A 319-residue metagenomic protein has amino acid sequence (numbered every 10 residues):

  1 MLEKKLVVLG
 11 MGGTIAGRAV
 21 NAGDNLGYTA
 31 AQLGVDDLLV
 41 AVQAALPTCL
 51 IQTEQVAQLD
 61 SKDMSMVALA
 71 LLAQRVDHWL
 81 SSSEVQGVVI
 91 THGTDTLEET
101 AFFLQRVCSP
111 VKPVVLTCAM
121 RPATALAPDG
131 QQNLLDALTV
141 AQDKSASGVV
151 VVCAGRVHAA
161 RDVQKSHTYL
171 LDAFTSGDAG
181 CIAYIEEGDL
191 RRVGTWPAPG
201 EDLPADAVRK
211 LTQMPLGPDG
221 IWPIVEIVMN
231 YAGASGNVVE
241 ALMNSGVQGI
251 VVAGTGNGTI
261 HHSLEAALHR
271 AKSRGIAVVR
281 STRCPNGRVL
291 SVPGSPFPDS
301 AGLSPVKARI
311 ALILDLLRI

Functional and structural regions predicted by a protein language model:
M1-W79, A266, N286: ATP/NTP phosphate-donor binding region
L2-K5, L9-G13, A19-N21, G34-A45 (+1 more regions): Accessory alpha-helical/coil subdomains and C-terminal extensions that flank or cap enzyme catalytic cores
L9-M11, I90-H92, V115-C118, V150-G155 (+3 more regions): Short beta-strand segments
S82-L97, S245-N257: Short acidic, glycine-rich surface-loop motifs adjacent to enzyme active sites
V85, P110-P113, S273-A277: A short helix->loop->beta-strand "cap" motif at the edges of active sites that frequently abuts
I90-K112, I260-H269: Short Gly/Thr/Asp-enriched flexible loops that form oxyanion-binding sites at enzyme active sites
L116-E187: Internal gly/pro-rich beta-alpha loop/helix module that stabilizes soluble enzyme cofactors or their anionic handles
G254-I319: C-terminal non-catalytic interaction/assembly regions of soluble proteins
